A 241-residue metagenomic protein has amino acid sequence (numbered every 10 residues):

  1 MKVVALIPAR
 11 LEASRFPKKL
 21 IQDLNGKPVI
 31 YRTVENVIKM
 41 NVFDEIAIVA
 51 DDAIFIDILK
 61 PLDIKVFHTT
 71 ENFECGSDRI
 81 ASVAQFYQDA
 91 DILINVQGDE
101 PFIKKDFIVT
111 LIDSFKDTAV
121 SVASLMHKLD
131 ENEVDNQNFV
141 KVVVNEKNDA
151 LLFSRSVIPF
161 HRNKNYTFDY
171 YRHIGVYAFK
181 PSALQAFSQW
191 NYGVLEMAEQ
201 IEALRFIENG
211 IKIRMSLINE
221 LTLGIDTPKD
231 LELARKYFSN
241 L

Functional and structural regions predicted by a protein language model:
M1-P17: N-terminal nucleotide-binding beta1-loop-alpha1 segment
K2-I7, I30, I46-I48, T227: Hydrophobic targeting segments
V29-E45, D57-L62, E208: A short, N-terminal amphipathic alpha-helix
F43, D89-A90, D117-V120, I211: Short, high-confidence coil segments that cap the C-terminus of an alpha-helix and link into the following beta-strand
A47, A53-D113: Short phosphate-binding loop-to-helix
A50-D51, I103, F179, D226: A conserved hydrophobic position in a structured secondary element of the catalytic/binding core that shapes
I103-G193: Conserved core of the sugar-phosphate nucleotidyltransferase
F168-L241: Conserved alpha/beta core of the MobA/IspD/sugar-nucleotide pyrophosphorylase nucleotidyltransferase superfamily
